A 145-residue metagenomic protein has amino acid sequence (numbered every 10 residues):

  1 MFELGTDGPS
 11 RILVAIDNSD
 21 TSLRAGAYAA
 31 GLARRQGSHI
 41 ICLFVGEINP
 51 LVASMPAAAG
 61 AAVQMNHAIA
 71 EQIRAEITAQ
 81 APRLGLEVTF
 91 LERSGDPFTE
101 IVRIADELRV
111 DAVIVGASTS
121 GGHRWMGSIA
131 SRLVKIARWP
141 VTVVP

Functional and structural regions predicted by a protein language model:
M1-D7, A79-V113, S120: Structural beta-alpha unit
F2-P56, P82: Small/aliphatic-rich secondary-structure junction motif
I41, T89, T142: Conserved beta-strand positions in the Rossmann-like core of class I SAM-dependent methyltransferases
F44-G46, G116-S118, P145: Short secondary-structure boundary segments
A57-A61, E107-R109, S131-R132: Short, hinge-like loop/turn segments at secondary-structure boundaries
A59-Q72: A short acidic, glycine-rich active-site loop that binds or catalyzes chemistry on phosphate/adenosine moieties
A112-I136: Glycine-rich, Arg-bearing micro-motifs that act as flexible, cationic patches
